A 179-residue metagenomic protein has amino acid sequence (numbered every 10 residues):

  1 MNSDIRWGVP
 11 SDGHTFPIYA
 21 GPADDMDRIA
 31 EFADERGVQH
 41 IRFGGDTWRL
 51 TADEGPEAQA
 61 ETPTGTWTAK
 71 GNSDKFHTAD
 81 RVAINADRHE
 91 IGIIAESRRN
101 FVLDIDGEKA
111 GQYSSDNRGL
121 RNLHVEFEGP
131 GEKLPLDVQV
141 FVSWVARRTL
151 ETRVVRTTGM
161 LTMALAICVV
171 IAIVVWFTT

Functional and structural regions predicted by a protein language model:
M1-V140, A146-R148: Cationic, beta-structured binding surfaces that engage anionic biopolymers and membranes
S143-T179: C-terminal single-pass membrane-anchor helix
